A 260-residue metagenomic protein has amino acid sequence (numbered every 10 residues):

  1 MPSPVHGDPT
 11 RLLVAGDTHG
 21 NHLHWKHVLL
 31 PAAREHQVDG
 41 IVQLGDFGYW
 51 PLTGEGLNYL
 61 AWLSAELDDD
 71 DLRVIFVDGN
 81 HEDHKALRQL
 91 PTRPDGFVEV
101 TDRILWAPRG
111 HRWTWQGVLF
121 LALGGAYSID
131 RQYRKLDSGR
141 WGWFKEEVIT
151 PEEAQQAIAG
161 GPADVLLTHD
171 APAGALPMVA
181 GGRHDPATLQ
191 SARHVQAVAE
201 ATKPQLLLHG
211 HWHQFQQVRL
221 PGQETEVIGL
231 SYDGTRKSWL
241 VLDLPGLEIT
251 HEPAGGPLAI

Functional and structural regions predicted by a protein language model:
P2, A15, H22-W115: Core catalytic region of metal-dependent phosphoesterases/phosphodiesterases, especially metallo-beta-lactamase-like
H6, T114-Q116, H213-I260: Binuclear metal-dependent phosphoesterase catalytic core
D8-L13: Extreme N-terminal starter segment of soluble prokaryotic enzymes
V14-D17, I41-D46, R73-H81, A107-P108 (+5 more regions): Active-site neighborhood of phospho(di)ester-bond hydrolases with catalytic His/Asp-centered motifs
H19-H24, G48-T53, D78-R88, W113-T114 (+4 more regions): Active-site environment of divalent metal-dependent phosphoester hydrolases
G48-L63, G161-T202: Active-site-proximal segments of metal-dependent phosphoesterases and phosphodiesterases across multiple
Q116-A187: Active-site-proximal loop/helix segment associated with metal-binding centers of metalloenzymes
